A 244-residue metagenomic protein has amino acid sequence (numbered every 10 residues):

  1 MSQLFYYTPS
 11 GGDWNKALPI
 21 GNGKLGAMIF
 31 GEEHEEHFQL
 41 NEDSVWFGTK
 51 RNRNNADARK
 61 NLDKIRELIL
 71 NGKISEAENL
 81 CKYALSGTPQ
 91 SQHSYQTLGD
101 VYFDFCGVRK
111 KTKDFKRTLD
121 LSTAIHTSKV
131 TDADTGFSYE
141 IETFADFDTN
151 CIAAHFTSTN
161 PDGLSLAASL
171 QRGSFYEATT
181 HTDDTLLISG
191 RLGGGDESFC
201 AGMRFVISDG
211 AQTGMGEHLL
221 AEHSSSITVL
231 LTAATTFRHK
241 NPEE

Functional and structural regions predicted by a protein language model:
M1-E244: Aromatic-residue-lined binding/catalytic grooves and analogous aromatic/hydrophobic interfacial grooves in multimeric
